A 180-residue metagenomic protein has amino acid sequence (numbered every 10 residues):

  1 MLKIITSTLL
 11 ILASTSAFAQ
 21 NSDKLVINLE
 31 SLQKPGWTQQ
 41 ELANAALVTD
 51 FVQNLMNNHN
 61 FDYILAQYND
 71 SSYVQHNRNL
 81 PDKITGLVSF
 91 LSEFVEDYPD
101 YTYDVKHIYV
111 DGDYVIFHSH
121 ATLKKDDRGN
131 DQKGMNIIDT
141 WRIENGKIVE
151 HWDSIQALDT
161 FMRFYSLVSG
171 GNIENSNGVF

Functional and structural regions predicted by a protein language model:
I4-A13: Sec-dependent N-terminal signal peptides
S14-F18: C-terminal segment of classical bacterial N-terminal signal peptides
A19-Q67, G170-F180: Short, low-complexity N-terminal intrinsically disordered segments enriched in polar/charged residues
V48, I64-L65, S72-Y73, L87 (+3 more regions): Hydrophobic pocket/interface hotspot
F61-D111: A solvent-exposed, acidic/Ser-Thr-rich amphipathic alpha-helical stretch
Y101-D104, Q132-I138: Short, surface-exposed coil-to-beta transition loops
G112-L123: A short hydrophobic beta-strand element
N136-L167: Short beta-strand edge/turn micro-motifs at domain boundaries
